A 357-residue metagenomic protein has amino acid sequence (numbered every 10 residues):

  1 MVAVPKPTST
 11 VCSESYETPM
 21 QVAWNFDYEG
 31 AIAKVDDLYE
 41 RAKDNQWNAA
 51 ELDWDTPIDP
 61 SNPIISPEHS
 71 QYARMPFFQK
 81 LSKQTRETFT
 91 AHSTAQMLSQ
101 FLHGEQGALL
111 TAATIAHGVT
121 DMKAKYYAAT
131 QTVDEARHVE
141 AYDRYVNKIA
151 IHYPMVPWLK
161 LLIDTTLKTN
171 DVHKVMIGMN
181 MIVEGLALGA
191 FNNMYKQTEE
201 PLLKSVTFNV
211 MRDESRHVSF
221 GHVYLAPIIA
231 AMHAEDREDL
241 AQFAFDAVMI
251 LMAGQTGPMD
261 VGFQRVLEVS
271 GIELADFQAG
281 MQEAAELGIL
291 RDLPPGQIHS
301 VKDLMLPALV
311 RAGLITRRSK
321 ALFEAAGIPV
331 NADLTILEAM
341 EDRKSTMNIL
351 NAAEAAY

Functional and structural regions predicted by a protein language model:
M1-A113, H117-K125, K148-H152, L159 (+3 more regions): Terminal targeting/low-complexity segments that flank the catalytic cores of oxidoreductases
H103-Q106, V133-E140, G185, R212-S219 (+1 more regions): Generic structural signal for well-ordered, non-transmembrane alpha-helical segments in soluble/cytosolic regions
T111-I115, A128-T130, L188-M194, V206-N209 (+1 more regions): A structural feature that tracks compact, well-ordered secondary-structure segments with a strong bias toward
D121-Y153: Carboxylate/His-rich catalytic cores and anion/metal-binding grooves
R144-S215, D239-L251: Active-site-proximal alpha-helical scaffolds that flank and shape metal-associated catalytic sites
L202, F220-V223, A285: Short acidic (Asp/Glu) and glycine-rich catalytic loops that position anionic groups and cofactors
V218-I229, Q242-F245: Helix-loop elements that line ligand-binding/catalytic pockets
